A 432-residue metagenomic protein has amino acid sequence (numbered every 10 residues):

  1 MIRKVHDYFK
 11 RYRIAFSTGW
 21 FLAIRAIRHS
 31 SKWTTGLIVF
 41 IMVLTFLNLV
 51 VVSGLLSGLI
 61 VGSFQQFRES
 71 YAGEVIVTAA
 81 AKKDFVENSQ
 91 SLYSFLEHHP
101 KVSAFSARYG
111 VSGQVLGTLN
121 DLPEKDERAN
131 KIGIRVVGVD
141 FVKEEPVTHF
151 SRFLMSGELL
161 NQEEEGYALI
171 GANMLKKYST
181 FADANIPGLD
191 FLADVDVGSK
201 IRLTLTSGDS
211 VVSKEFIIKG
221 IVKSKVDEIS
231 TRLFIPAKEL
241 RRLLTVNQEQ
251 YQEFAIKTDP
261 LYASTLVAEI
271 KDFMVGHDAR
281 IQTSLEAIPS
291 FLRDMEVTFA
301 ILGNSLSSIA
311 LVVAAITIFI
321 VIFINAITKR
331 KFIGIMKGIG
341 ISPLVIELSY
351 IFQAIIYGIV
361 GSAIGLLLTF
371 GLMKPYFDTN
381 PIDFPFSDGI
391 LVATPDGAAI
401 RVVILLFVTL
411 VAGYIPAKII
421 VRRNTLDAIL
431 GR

Functional and structural regions predicted by a protein language model:
M1-V50, G54: N-terminal Sec/SRP start-transfer signal
H29-G36, S264-I316, N325-I327, M336 (+2 more regions): Peri-transmembrane interface segments
I38-N48, A300-I320, A354-G365, R401 (+2 more regions): Alpha-helical transmembrane segments of integral membrane proteins
V43, L47-R135, V142-E145, S156-L159 (+2 more regions): Hydrophobic, regular-secondary-structure patches
I134-D140, S151-A237: Hydrophobic secondary-structure segments that place a key small or acidic residue at a functional site
A193-D196, L205-G303: Mechanotransmission and gating elements of multispan inner-membrane complexes involved in transport and envelope
A310, F323-N325, F332-F377, P416: Transmembrane alpha-helical interface segments in multi-pass membrane proteins
L348, A363-F407, Y414-D427: Short helix-loop junctions at transmembrane helix boundaries
